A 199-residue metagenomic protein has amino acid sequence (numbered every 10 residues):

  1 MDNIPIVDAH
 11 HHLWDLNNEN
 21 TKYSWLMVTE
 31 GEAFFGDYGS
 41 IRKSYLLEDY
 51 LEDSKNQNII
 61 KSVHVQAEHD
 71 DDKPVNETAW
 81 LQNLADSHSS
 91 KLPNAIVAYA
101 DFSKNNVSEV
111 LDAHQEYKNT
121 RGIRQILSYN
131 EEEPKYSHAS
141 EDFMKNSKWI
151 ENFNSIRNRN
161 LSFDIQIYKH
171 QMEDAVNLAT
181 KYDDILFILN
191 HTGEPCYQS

Functional and structural regions predicted by a protein language model:
M1-Q82: An N-terminally biased module of ancient metal coordination in phosphate/nucleic-acid-related enzymes
P5-D8, I60-V63, P93-V97, T120-R124 (+2 more regions): Structural preference for beta-strand elements that scaffold enzyme active sites
H12, A67, A98-S103, Q125-Y129 (+3 more regions): Active-site beta-loop-alpha junctions enriched in small/polar residues
F35-G36, Q66, Y136-A139, N160-L161: A short, structure-level motif marking secondary-structure boundaries and short turns
I41, H69-V75, A100-S108, I167-E173 (+1 more regions): Acidic-and-aromatic substrate-binding clefts and catalytic sites of carbohydrate-active enzymes
Y50-N58, A79-K91, E109-R121, N146-S147 (+2 more regions): Acidic (Asp/Glu)-rich catalytic clusters
E68-H69, Q125-M144: Glycine-rich phosphate-binding "P-loop"
A139-S199: Catalytic pocket-lining loop regions of alpha/beta-barrel enzymes, especially the amidohydrolase/enolase/GH5 lineages
